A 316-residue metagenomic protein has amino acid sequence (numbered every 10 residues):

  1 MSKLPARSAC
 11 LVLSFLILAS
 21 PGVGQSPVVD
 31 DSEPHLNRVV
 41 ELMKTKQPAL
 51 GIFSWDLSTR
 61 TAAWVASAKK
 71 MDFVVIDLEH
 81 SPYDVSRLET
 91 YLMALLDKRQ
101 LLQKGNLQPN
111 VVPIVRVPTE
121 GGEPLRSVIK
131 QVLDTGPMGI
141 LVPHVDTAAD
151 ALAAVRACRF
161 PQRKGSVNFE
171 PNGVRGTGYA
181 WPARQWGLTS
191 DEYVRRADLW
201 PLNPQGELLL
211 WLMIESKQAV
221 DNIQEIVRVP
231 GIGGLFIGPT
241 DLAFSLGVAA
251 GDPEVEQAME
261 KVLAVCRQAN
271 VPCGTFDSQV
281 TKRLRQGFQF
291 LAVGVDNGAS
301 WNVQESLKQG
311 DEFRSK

Functional and structural regions predicted by a protein language model:
M1-L11: Bacterial N-terminal signal peptides that target proteins for export
A9-S20: Bacterial N-terminal signal peptides
Q25-K316: Expand to "…catalyze enediolate/carbanion chemistry for C-C bond making/breaking, isomerization, decarboxylation
